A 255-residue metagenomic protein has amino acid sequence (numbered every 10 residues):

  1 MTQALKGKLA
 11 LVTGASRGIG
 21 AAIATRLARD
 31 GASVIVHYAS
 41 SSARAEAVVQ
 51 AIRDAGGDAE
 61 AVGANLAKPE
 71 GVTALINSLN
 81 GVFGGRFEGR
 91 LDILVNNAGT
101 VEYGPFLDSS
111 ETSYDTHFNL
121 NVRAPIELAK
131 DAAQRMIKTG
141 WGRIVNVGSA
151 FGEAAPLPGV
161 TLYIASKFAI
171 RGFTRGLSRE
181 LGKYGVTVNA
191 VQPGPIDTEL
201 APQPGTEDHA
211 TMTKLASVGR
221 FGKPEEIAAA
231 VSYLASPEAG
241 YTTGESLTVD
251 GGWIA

Functional and structural regions predicted by a protein language model:
L9, S16-R17: Conserved glycine-rich cofactor-binding loop
S42-A43, G63-N77, E111, E225-E226: The beta1-alpha1 cofactor-binding region of Rossmann-like NAD(H)/NADP(H)-dependent oxidoreductases
P105-F106, S113-F118, A201, D208 (+1 more regions): Substrate-binding pocket helix/loop in short-chain dehydrogenase/reductase
A129, S166, T174: Active-site helix of classical SDR
Q134, R179-E180, G240: Alpha-helical segment proximal to the catalytic Tyr-Lys
W141, R220-V249, I254: C-terminal substrate-recognition "lid" of short-chain dehydrogenase/reductases
G182, T187, T242-G244: Short, small/polar-rich loop/turn modules that mediate ligand/substrate recognition or access, typified
